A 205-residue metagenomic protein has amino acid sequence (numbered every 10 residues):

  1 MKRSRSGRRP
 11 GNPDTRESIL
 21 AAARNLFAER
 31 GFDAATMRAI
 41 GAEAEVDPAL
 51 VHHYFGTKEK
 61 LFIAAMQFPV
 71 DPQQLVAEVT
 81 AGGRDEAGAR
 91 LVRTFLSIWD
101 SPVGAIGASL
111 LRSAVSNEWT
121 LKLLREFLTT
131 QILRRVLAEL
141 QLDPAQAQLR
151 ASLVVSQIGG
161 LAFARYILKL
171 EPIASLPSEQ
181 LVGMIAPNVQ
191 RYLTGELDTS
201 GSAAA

Functional and structural regions predicted by a protein language model:
M1-V46, G56-K60: Basic, helix-initiating cap at the start of DNA-binding domains
A49: Key DNA-contact positions within bacterial/archaeal DNA-binding proteins
K58, P69, W99-V103, L124-I132 (+1 more regions): Hydrophobic/aromatic residues within well-ordered alpha-helical segments
I63-P69: Alpha-helical DNA-contacting segments of helix-turn-helix folds
Q74-A108: Hydrophobic alpha-helical connector segments
F95, G107-A114, V154-I158, A162: Short alpha-helical scaffolding segments that buttress acidic/His motifs in well-ordered protein cores
D100-E126: Amphipathic alpha-helical segments used for helix-helix packing
L121-R125, V136-Y192, E196-A205: Hydrophobic/aromatic-rich alpha-helical bundle segments in the mid-to-C-terminal region
